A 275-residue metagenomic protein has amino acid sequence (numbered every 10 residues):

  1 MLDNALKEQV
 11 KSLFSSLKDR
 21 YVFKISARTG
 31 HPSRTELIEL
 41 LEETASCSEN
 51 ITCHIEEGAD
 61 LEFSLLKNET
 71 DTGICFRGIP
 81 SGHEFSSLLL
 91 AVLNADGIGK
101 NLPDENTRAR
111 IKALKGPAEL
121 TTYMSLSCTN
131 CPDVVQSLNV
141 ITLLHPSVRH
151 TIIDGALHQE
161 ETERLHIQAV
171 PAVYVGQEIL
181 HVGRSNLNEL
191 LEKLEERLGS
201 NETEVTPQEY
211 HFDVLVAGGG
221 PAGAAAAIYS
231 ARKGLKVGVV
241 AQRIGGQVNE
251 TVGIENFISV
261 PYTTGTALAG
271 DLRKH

Functional and structural regions predicted by a protein language model:
D3-E42, I111-P146, I152: Local sequence-structure signature of Cys/Sec-based thiol-disulfide redox active-site neighborhoods
R20, E57-I74, T162-G176: Structural micro-motif
T29, A156, R243: Residues in the short beta-alpha loop(s) of Rossmann-like NAD(P)-binding domains
P32-H83, G99-L102: N-terminal non-catalytic structural scaffold regions of very large proteins
E49-G58, P146-E160: Thiol-based oxidoreductase modules, predominantly thioredoxin-like and allied folds used for disulfide exchange
K67-G99, Y174-E202: Non-catalytic, surface beta->alpha helical segment in thiol-disulfide oxidoreductase systems
I98-L114, N201-E209, D213-V214: Long, charged amphipathic helices and adjacent flexible linkers at domain junctions
S125-L126, L138, E209-H275: Beta1-alpha1 glycine-rich phosphate/pyrophosphate-binding loop at the start of Rossmann-like nucleotide-binding domains
